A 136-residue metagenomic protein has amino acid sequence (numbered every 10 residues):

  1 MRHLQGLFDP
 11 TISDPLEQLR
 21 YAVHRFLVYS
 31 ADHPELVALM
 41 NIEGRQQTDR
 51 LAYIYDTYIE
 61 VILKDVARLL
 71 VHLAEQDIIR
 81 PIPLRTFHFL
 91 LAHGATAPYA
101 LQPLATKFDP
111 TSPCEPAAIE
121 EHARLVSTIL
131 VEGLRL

Functional and structural regions predicted by a protein language model:
M1-L4, V66: Generic hydrophobic, amphipathic alpha-helix propensity
Q5-A38, Q76, P83-H88: Hydrophobic alpha-helical connector segments
L7-I12, T48-A52, T111-P116: A short, mixed-charge helix-start or loop-turn motif at secondary-structure junctions
Q18, A31-Y53, L101-D109: Amphipathic alpha-helical segments used for helix-helix packing
L19, N41, A52-L63, I119 (+1 more regions): Amphipathic, non-transmembrane alpha-helical scaffold segments
R25-V28, D32, E60, K64-R80 (+2 more regions): C-terminal peripheral helix-coil segments that are non-catalytic and often amphipathic
L39-E43, T57, L90, G94: Short acidic/histidine-centered micro-motifs embedded in hydrophobic/aromatic stretches that mark compact functional
